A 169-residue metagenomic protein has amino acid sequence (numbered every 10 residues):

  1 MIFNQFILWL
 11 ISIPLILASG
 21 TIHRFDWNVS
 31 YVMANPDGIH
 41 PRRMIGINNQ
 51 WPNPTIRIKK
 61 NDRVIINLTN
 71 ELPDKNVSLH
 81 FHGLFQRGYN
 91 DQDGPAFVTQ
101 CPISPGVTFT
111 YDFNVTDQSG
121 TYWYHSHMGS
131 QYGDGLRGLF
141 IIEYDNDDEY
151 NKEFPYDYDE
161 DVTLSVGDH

Functional and structural regions predicted by a protein language model:
I2, L10-R24: N-terminal signal peptide
L8-I11, H40-R42: Compositionally biased, low-complexity intrinsically disordered regions
S19-H169: Histidine-centered copper-binding motifs that mark active-site loops of extracellular/periplasmic copper enzymes
